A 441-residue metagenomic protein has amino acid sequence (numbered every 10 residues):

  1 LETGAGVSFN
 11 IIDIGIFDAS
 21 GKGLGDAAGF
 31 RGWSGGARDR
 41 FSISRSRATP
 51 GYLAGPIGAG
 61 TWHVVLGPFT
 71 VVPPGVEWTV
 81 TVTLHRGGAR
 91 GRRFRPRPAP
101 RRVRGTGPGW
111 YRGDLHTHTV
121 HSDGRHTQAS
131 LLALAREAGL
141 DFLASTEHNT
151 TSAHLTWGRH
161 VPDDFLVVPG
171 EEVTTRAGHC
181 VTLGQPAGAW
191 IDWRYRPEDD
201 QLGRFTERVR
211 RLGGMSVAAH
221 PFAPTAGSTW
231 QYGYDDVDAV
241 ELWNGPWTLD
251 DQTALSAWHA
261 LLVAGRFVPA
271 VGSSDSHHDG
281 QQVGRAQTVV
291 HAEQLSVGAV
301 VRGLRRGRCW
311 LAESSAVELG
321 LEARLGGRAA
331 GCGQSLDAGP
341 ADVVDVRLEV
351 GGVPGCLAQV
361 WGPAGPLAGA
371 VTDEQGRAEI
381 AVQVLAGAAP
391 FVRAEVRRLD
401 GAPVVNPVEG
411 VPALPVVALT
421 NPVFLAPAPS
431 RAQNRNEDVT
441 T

Functional and structural regions predicted by a protein language model:
L1-G6, L53, W62-G67, V344-E349: Hydrophobic beta-strand segments within beta-rich accessory/binding domains
E2-T49, A59, P366: Surface-exposed beta-strand/loop patches in noncatalytic accessory domains and peripheral targeting/linker segments
F9-I12, V72-T83: Edge beta-strands of jelly-roll/beta-sandwich modules across compartments, strongly enriched in secreted/luminal
I16-D18, V80-V82, Q359-G362: Conserved aromatic beta-strand anchor motif in extracellular beta-sandwich/beta-rich domains
L53-G75, A388-R393: Noncatalytic modules at the cell exterior or secretory-pathway interfaces, chiefly beta-strand-rich lectin/adhesion
R86, R92, P96-T106, R176-D192 (+1 more regions): Charged catalytic cores and adjacent phosphate/nucleic-acid-binding surfaces used for phosphate/nucleic-acid chemistry
R112-G124, S274-S276: Histidine-centered catalytic micro-motifs
T119-R266, G280: Catalytic cores of extracellular degradative/oxidative enzymes
